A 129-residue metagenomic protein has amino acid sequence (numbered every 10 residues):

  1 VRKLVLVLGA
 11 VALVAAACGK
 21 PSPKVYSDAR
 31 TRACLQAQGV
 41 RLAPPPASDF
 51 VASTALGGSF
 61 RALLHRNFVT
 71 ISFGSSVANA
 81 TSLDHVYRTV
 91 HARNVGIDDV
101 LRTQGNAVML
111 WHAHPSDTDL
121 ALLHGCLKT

Functional and structural regions predicted by a protein language model:
V1-L4: Positively charged n-region of N-terminal signal peptides that target proteins for export
V14-A17: C-terminal motif of bacterial Sec signal peptides marking the signal peptidase cleavage site
G19-P21: Bacterial signal peptide processing site
Q36-V51, H91, K128-T129: Short secondary-structure junctions
P46-F68: Secretory pathway targeting signatures of secreted, lumenal, and periplasmic proteins
F50-S53, T81-D99: An anionic, turn-rich surface loop/hairpin at beta-sheet edges that serves as a generic interaction/coordination patch
A62-T81, A107: A short acidic-to-branched-hydrophobic micro-motif
H91-T129: A short, solvent-exposed beta-edge/loop patch
